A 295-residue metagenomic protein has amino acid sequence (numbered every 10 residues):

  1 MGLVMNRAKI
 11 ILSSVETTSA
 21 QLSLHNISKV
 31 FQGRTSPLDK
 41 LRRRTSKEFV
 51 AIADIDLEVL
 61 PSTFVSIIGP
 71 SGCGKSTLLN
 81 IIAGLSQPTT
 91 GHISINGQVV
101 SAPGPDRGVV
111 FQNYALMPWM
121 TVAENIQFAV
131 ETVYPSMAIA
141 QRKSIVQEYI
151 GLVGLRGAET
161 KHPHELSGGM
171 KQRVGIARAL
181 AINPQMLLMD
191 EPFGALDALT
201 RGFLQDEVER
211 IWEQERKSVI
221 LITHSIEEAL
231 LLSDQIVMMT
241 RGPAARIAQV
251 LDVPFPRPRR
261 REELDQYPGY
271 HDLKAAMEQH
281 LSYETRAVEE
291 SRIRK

Functional and structural regions predicted by a protein language model:
I68-P70: The feature captures the beta-strand-to-loop junction immediately N-terminal to the Walker
A83: Helix-to-loop junction immediately C-terminal to a conserved catalytic motif
G91-P103: Conserved ABC transporter NBD signature motif
M120-A129: Short coil-to-helix segment of the ABC ATPase nucleotide-binding domain corresponding to the Q-loop/switch region
A138-A158, R210: Conserved ABC ATPase "signature" region
H162-L166, M170: Conserved ABC ATPase signature
A181-Q185: A short, proline-enriched helix->beta-strand linker immediately N-terminal to the Walker B motif in ABC-type P-loop
